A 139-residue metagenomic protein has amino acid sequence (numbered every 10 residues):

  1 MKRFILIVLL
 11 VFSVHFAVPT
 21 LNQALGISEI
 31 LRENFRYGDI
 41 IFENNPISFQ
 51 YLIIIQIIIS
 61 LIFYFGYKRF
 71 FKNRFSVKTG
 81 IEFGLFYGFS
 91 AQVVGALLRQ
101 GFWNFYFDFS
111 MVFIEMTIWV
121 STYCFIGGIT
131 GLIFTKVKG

Functional and structural regions predicted by a protein language model:
M1-G139: Juxtamembrane/disordered regions of integral membrane proteins
